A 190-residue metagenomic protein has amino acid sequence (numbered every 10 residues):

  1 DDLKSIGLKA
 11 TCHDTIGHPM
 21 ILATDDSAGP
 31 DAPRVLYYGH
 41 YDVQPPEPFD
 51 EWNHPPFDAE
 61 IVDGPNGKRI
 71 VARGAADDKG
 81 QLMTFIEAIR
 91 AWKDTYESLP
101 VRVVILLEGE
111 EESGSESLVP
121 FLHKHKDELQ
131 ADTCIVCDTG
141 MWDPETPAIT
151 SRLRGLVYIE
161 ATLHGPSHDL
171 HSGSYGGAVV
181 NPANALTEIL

Functional and structural regions predicted by a protein language model:
D1-A32, F57-A59: A non-catalytic alpha/beta surface segment that caps or lines the substrate-entry region of metallo-dependent hydrolase
M20, G74-A75, A148: Cysteine-centered functional microenvironments
M20, R102, L156-Y158: Broad gene-expression machinery/nucleic-acid interaction feature
A32-V104: Active-site metal-coordination/substrate-binding segment of hydrolases, especially metallo-dependent peptidases
Y41-V43, L106-S115, C137-W142, G165-S167: Acidic, glycine-rich active-site loops and adjacent beta-strand->loop/helix elements that engage anionic groups
K79-E97, S115-H123, P182-L190: Active-site-proximal alpha-helical scaffold in enzymes
V119, K126-L190: Midchain, well-structured core segments that form catalytic/ion-binding scaffolds
